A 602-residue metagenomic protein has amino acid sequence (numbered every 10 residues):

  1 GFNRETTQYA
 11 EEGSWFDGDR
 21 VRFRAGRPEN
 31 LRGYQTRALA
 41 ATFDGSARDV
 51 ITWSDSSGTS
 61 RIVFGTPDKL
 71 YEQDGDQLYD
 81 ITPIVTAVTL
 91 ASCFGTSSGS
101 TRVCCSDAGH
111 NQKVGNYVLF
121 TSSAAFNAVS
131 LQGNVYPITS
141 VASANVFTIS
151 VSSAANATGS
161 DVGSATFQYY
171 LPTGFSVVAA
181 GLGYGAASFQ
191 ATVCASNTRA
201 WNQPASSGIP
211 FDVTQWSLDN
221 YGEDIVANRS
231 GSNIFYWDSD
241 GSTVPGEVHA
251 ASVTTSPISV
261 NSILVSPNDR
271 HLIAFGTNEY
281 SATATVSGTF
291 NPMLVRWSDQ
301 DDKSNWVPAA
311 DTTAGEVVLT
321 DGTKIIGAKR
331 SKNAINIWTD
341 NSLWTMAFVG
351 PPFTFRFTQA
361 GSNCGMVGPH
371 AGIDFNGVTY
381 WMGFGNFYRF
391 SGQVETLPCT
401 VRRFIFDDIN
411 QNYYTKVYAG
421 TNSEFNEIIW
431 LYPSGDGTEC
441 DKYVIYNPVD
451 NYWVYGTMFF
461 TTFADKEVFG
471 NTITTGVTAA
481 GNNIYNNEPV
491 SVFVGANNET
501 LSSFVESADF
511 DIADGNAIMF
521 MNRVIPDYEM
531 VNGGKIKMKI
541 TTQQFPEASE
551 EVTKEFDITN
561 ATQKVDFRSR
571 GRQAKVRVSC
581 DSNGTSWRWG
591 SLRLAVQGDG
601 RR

Functional and structural regions predicted by a protein language model:
G1-T86, G185, Q215-S217, N363-V378 (+1 more regions): Beta-sheet repeat architectures centered on beta-propellers
G1-T86, T173-A205, D224, Y236 (+3 more regions): N-terminal beta-propeller domains
E5, I81-T214, S242-P245: Small/polar beta-strand repeat architecture
G65, F211-V213, S217-I234: Elongated alpha-helical scaffolds
L78-D80, S242-H249, S304-A309, P351-R356 (+3 more regions): Beta-strand initiation motifs
D240-I263: Asp-box/WD-like beta-propeller blade repeats and closely related beta-sheet repeat scaffolds
I335-G361: Surface-exposed extracellular loop regions of Gram-negative outer-membrane beta-barrel proteins
